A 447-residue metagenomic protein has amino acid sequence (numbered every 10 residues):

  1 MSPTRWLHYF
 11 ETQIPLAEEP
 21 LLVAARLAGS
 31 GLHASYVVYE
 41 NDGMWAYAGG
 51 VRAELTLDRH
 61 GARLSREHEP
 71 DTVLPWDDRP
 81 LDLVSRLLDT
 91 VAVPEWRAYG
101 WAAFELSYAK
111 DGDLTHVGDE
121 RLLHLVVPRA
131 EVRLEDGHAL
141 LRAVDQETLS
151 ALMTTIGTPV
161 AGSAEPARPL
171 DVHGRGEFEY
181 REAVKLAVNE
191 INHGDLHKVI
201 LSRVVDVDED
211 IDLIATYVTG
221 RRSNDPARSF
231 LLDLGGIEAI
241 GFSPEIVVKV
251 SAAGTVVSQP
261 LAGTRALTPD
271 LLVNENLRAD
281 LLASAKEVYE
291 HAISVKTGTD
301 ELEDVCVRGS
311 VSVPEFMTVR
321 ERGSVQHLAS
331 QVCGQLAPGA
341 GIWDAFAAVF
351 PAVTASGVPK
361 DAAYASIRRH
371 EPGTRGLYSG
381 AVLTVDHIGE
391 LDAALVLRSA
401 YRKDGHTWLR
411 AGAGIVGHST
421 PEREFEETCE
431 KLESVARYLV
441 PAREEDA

Functional and structural regions predicted by a protein language model:
M1-D71: An N-terminal JmjN-like helical accessory module and its immediate linker preceding a catalytic domain
P3-H8, A17, R66-W76, L134-G157 (+2 more regions): Cytosolic ligand/metal-binding cores
P15-P20, M44-Y47, E105-D111, V207-E209 (+7 more regions): Flexible loop/turn segments at secondary-structure boundaries
N41-D58, A130, I200-Y289, D304-S310 (+1 more regions): An anion-binding catalytic pocket shared by soluble metabolic enzymes
W76-D208, A436-D446: Non-catalytic accessory segments adjacent to catalytic cores
G100, V132, G194, V248 (+4 more regions): A residue-level signal for conserved active-site and pocket-lining positions in enzyme catalytic cores
L186-E190, T219-S223, D280, S284 (+6 more regions): Generic, well-ordered alpha-helical scaffold segments in large soluble proteins
L328-A447: Conserved hydrophobic core element of enzyme catalytic domains
